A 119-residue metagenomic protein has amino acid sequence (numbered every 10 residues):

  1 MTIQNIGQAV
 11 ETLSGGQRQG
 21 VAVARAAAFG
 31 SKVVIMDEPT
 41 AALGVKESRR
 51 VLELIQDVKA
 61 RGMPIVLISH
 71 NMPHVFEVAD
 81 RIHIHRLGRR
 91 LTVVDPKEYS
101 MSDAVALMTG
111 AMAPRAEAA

Functional and structural regions predicted by a protein language model:
M1-A119: Glycine-rich phosphate-binding loops of nucleotide-dependent enzymes
